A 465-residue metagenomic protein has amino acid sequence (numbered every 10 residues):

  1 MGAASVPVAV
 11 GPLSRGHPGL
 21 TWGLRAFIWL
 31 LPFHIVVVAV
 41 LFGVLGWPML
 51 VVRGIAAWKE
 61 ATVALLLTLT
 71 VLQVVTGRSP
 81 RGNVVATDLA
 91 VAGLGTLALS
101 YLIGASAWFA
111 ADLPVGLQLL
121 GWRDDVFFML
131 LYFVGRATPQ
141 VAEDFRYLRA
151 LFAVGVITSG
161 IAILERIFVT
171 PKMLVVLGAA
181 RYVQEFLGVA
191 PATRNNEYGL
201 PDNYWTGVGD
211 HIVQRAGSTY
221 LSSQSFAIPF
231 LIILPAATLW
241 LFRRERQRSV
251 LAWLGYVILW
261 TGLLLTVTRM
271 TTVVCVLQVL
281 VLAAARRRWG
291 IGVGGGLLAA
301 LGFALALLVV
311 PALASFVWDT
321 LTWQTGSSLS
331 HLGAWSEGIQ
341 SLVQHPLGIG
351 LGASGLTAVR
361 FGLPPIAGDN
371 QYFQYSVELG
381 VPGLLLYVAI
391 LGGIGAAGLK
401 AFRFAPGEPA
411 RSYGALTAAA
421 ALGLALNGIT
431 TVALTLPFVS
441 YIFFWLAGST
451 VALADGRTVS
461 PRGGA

Functional and structural regions predicted by a protein language model:
M1-L13, L24, I28, V63-R78 (+3 more regions): Hydrophobic, aromatic-rich transmembrane alpha-helices and their immediate juxtamembrane boundary segments
M1-L24, E408-P409, F443-A465: A juxtamembrane structural motif centered on a specific transmembrane helix
G19-W47, K59-V126, L424-A425: N-terminal hydrophobic segments of proteins, predominantly signal-anchor/transmembrane helices of inner/organellar
G23-I28, P32, V250-W260, L399-T430: Loop-to-helix entry and N-terminal half of a specific, functionally important transmembrane alpha helix in multi-pass
L41, I212-Q214, L313-P382, G398-A405: Long extracytoplasmic/lumenal interhelical loops at the membrane interface of multi-pass membrane proteins
T68, V279-L280, L416-A465: Transmembrane alpha-helices of multi-pass inner-membrane enzymes
L94-L102, L130-L131, R146-V267, T272-A285 (+3 more regions): Alpha-helical transmembrane segments of multi-pass inner-membrane proteins
G160-V176, G207, L263-T266, A283-G326 (+2 more regions): A membrane-periplasm/extracellular boundary helix in multi-pass inner-membrane enzymes that assemble envelope glycans
